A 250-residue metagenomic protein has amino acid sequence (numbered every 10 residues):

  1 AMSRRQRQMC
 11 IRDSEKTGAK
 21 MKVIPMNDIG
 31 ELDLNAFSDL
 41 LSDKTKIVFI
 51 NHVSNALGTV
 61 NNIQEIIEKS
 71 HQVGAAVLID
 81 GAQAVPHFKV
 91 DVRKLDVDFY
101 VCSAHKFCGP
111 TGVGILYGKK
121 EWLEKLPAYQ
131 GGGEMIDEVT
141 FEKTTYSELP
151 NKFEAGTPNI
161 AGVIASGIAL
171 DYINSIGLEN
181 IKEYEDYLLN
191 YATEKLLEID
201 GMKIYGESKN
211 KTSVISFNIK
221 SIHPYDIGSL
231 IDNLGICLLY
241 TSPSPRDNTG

Functional and structural regions predicted by a protein language model:
A1-R7, I11, Y240-G250: Single conserved hydrophobic/aromatic residue that forms the stacking wall/gate of nucleotide- or nucleobase-binding
R4-L40: PLP-dependent aspartate aminotransferase-fold enzymes
D28-A82, P86: Active-site phosphate-binding strand-loop segment of PLP-dependent enzymes
K94-E142: Active-site PLP attachment segment
I136, Y146-I160: A short glycine-threonine-serine/GTX helix/turn-capping micro-motif
A161-G206, N210-K211: Conserved PLP-dependent catalytic core of the aminotransferase class-I/II
D186, N190, G201-L239: Conserved PLP-binding catalytic core of the aspartate aminotransferase-like
